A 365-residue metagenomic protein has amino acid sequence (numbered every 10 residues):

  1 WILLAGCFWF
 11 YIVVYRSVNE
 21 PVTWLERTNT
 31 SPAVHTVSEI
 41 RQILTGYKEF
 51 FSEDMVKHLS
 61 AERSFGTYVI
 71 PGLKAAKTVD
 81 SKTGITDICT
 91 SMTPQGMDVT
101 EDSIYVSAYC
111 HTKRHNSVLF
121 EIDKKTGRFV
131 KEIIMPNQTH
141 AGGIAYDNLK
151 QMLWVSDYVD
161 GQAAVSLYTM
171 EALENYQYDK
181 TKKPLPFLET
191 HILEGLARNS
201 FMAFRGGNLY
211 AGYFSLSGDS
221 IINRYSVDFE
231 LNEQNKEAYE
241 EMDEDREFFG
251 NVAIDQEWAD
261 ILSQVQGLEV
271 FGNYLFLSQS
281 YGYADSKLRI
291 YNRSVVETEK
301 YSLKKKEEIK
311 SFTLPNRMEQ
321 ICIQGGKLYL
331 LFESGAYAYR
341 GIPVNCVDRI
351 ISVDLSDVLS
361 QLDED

Functional and structural regions predicted by a protein language model:
I2-G84, R349-D365: Sequence/structural signature of beta-propeller modules and their immediately flanking N-terminal secretory/stalk
L44, K74-H115, G267: Beta-strand-rich domains and repeat architectures in extracellular enzymes and scaffolds, especially beta-propellers
I85-T90, I133-N137, T190-G195, Q256-I261 (+1 more regions): Surface loop/turn motifs at the tips and blade-to-blade linkers of beta-strand repeat domains
D87-T100, G142-Q151, E194-Y210, I261-F271 (+1 more regions): Structural signature of eukaryotic scaffold interfaces centered on beta-propeller domains
M92-T93, V118-F120, K124-M152: Blade-loop segments of beta-propeller domains
K113-F120, G161-A172, S217-E230, Y283-S294 (+1 more regions): Structural motif
V252-T298: Loop/turn-rich, solvent-exposed surfaces of beta-rich toroidal or solenoidal domains
W258-I261, E297-G325: Conserved blade-ending motifs and adjacent loop-strand segments that build the rim/top face of beta-propeller domains
